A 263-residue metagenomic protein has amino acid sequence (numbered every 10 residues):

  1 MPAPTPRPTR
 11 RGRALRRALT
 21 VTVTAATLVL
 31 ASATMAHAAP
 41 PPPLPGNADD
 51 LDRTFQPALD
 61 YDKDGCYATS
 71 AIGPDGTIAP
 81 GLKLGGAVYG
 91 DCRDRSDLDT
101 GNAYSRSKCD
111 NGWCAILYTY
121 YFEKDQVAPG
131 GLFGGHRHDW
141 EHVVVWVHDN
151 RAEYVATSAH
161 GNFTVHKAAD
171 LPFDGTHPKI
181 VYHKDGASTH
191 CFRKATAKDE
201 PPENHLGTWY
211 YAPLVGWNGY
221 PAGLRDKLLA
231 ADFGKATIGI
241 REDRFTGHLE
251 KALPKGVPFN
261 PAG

Functional and structural regions predicted by a protein language model:
M1-A38: Secretory targeting and sorting signals
A39-E141, Y154-G263: A domain-level signal for the mature, folded cores of soluble proteins
V145: Residue(s) in the substrate-gating loop at a strand-loop-helix junction that position the organic substrate next
H148-Y154: Mature extracellular/secreted ectodomains of secretory-pathway proteins
